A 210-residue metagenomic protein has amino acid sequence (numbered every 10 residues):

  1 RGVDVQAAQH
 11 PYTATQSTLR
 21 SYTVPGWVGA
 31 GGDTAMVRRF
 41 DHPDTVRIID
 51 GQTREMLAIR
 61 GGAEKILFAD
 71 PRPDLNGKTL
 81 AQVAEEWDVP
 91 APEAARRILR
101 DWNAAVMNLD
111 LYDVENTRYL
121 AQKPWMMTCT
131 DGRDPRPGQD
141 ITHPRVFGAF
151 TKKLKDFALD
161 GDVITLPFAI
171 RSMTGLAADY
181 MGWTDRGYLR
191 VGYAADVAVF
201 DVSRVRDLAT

Functional and structural regions predicted by a protein language model:
R1-D162: Active-site neighborhoods of metal-dependent hydrolases
A81, V106-T117, I164-I170, A178-T210: Acidic, glycine-enriched loop/beta-strand segments at the rims of small-molecule binding/catalytic pockets
I98-L99, M173, D196: A general structural motif at alpha-helix termini
K153, A169-S172: Structured C-terminal cores of nucleic-acid metabolism proteins
